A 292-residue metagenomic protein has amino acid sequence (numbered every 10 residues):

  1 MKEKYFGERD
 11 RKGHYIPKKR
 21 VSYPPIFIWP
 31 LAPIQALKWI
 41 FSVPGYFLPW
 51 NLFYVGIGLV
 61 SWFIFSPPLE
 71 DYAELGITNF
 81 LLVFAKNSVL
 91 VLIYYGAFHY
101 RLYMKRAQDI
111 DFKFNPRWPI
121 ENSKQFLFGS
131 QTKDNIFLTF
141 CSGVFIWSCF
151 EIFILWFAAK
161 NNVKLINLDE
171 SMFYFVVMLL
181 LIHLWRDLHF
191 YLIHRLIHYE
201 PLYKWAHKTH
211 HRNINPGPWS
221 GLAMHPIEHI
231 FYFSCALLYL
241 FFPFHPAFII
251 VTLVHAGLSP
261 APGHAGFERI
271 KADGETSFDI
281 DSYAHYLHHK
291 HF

Functional and structural regions predicted by a protein language model:
M1-L192, L196, W205, N213-F233: Non-catalytic, topology-defining segments of multipass membrane proteins
H189-G217, F267-E268, D279-F292: Acidic (Asp/Glu-rich) catalytic motifs at the cytosolic membrane interface
A223, H229-F292: C-terminal transmembrane module of eukaryotic multi-pass membrane proteins
